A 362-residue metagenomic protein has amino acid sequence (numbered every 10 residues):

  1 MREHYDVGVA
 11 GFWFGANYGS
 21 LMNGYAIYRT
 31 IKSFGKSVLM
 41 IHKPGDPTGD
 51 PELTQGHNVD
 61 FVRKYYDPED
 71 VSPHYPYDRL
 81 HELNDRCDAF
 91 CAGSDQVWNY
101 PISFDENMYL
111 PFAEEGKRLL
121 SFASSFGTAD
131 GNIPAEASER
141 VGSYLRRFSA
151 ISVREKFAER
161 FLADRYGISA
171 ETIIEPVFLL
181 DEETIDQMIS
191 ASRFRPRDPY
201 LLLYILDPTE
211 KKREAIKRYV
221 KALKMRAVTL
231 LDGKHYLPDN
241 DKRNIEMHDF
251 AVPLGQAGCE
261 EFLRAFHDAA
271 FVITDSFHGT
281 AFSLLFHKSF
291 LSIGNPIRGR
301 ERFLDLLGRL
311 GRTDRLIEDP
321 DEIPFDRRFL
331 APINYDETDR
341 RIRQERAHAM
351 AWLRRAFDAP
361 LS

Functional and structural regions predicted by a protein language model:
M1-S362: Active-site anion-handling motifs in enzyme catalytic cores
